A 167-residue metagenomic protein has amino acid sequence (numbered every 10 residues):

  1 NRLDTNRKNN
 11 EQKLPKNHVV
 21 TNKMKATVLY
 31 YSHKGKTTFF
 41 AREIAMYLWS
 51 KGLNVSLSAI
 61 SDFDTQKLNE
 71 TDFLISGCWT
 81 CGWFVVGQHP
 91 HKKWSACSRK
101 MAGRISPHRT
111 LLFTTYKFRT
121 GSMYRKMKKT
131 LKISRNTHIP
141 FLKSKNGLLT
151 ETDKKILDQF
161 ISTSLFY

Functional and structural regions predicted by a protein language model:
N1-K23: N-terminal amphipathic/basic-hydrophobic helices that include classical n-h-c signal peptides and signal-anchor
D4, Y30-Y31, F113: Active-site-adjacent beta-strand anchor residues
K25-Y47: N-terminal beta1-alpha1 ligand-phosphate binding loop
K36-F39, Y47-S58, E70-Y167: FMN-binding flavodoxin-like domain, especially the glycine-rich phosphate-binding loop
A59-F63: Short acidic loop-to-helix transition motifs that present clustered carboxylates
T65-N69: Short amphipathic alpha-helix with an adjacent loop that forms part of the alpha/beta core around
